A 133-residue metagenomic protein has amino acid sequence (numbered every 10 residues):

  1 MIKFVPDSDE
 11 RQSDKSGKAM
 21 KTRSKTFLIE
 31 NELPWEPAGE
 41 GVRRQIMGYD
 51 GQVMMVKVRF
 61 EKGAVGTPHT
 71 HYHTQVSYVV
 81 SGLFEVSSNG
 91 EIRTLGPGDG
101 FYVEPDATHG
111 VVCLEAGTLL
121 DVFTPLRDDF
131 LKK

Functional and structural regions predicted by a protein language model:
M1-Q52, K132: A short, N-terminal "cap"/entry segment at the start of jelly-roll beta-barrel domains of the cupin/DSBH fold
G39, V56-T70: Conserved short histidine dyad/triad with adjacent acidic residue
R59-F60, T70-V86: Short, conserved beta-strand element in jelly-roll/cupin
V65-G66, E85, F101, P105-G110: Histidine-centered metal-chelating micro-motifs
V76, L83-E85, I92, T108 (+1 more regions): Structural motif
V80-S81, G96-P97, E115: A cytosolic small-molecule/anion-sensing beta-strand core signal
G90-P105: Short acidic-glycine-tyrosine-enriched beta hairpin
P105-D129: Ligand-binding loop in jelly-roll beta-barrel domains
